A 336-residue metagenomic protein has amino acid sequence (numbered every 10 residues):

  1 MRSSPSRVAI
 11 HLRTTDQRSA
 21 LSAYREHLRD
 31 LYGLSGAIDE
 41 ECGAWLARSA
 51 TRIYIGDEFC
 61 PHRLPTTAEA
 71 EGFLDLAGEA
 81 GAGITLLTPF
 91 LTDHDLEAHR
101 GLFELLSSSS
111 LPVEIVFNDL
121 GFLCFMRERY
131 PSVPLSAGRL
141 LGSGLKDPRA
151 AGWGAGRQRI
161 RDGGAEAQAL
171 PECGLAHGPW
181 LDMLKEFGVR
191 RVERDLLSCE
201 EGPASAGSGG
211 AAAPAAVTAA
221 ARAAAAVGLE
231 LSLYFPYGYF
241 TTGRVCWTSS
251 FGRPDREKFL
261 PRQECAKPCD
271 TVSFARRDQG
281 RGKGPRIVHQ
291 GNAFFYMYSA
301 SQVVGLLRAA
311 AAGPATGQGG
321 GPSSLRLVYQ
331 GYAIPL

Functional and structural regions predicted by a protein language model:
R2-F73, A82, L87-L336: Active-site pocket-lining/capping segments in soluble small-molecule metabolic enzymes
G78-E79: Glycine-rich phosphate/diphosphate-binding loops that line cofactor/substrate pockets in enzymes
